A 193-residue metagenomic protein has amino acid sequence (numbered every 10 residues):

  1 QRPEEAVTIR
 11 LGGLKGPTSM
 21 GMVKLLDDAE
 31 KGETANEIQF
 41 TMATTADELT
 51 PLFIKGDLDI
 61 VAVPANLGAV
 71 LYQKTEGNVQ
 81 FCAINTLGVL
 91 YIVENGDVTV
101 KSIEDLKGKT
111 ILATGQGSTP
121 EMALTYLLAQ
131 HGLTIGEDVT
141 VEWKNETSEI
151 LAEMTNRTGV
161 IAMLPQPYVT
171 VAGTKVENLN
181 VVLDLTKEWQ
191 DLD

Functional and structural regions predicted by a protein language model:
R2-P17, N36-M42, Q80, G108-L112 (+1 more regions): Short, well-ordered beta-strand elements
L11, L52-I54, L71, L106 (+1 more regions): Hydrophobic residues within well-ordered alpha-helices
L11-K15, I84, G108-T119, H131 (+4 more regions): Short beta-strand->loop
L14-I54, L71-K74, M122-Q130: Short, polar/charged alpha-helical segment
K24-L26, L90-V100, L192-D193: A bilobed periplasmic-binding-protein/Venus flytrap-type ligand-binding module shared by bacterial periplasmic
I54-P64, T75-N78, K109-L112, T155-L164 (+1 more regions): Alpha-to-beta junction loops
N66-L67, E142, E146-D193: Pocket-lining segment of extracytoplasmic ligand-binding domains
G96-E104, L133-I135: Short helix-loop capping/hinge motifs at secondary-structure junctions, enriched in acidic/polar residues
